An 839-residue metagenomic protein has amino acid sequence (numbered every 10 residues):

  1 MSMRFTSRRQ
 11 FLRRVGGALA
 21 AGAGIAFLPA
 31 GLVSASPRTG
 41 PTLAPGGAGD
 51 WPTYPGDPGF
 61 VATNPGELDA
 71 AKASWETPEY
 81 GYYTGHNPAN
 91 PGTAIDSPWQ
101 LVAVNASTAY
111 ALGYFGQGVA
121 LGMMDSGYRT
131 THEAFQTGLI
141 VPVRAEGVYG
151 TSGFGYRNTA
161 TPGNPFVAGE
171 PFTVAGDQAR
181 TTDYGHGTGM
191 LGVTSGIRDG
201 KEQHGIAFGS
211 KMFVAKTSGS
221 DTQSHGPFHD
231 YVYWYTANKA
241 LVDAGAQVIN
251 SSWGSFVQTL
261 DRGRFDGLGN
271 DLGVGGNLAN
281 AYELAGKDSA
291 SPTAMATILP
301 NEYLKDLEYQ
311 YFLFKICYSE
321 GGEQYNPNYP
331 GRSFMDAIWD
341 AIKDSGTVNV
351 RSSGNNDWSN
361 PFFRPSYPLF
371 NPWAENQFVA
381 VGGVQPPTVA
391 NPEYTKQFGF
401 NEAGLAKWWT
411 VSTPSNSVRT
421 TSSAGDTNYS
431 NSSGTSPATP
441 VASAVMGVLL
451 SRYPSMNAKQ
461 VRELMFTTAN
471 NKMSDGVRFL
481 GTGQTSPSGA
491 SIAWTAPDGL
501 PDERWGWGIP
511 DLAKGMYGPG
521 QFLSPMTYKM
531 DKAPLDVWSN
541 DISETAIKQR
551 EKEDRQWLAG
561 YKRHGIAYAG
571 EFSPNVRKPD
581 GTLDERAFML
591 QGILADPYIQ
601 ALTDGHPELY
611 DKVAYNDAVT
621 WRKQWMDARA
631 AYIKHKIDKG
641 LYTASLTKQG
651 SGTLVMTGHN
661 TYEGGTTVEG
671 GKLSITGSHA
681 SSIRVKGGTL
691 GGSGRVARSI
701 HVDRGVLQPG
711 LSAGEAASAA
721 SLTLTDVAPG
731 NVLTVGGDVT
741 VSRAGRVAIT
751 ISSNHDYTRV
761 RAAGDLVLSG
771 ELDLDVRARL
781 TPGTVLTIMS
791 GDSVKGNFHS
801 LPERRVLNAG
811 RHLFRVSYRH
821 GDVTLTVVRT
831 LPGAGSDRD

Functional and structural regions predicted by a protein language model:
M1-L28: N-terminal secretory signal peptides
G40, A44-A71, W75-G85, A94-P98 (+7 more regions): Subtilisin-like serine protease catalytic core
P98, K239-V242, A246-W253, A380 (+3 more regions): C-terminal subdomain of the subtilisin-like protease fold in secreted/lumenal serine endopeptidases
G116, I197, T217-W373, G425-T439: Substrate-binding/access-modulating region of protease and related hydrolase catalytic domains
D125, E146, G150-T151, G155-R157 (+3 more regions): Extracellular S/T/G-rich loop segment that most often corresponds to the catalytic His/Ser-adjacent loop
L191-T194, A215-G219, Q247, V411 (+1 more regions): Hydrolase catalytic cores
T435, V441, V448, T527-I683: Extracellular repeat-rich scaffold modules on cell surfaces
T689-T787, R829: Extracellular beta-strand/loop-rich repeat segments of large surface/secreted proteins
